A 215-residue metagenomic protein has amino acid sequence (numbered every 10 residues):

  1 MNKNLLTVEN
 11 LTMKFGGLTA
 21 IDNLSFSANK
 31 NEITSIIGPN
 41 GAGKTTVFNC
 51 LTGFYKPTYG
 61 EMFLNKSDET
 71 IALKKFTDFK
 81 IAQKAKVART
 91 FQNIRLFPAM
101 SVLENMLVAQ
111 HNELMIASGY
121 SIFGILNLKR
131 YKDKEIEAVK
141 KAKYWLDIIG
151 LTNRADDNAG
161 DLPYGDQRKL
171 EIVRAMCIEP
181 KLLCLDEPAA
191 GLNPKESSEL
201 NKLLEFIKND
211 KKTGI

Functional and structural regions predicted by a protein language model:
L6-V8, I21: Conserved structural motif at the start of ABC-family nucleotide-binding domains
I37-P39: The feature captures the beta-strand-to-loop junction immediately N-terminal to the Walker
T52: Helix-to-loop junction immediately C-terminal to a conserved catalytic motif
K56, E69-N93, K129-I136: ABC ATPase NBD coupling module
G119-R154, K202-F206: Conserved ABC ATPase "signature" region
E179: Conserved catalytic motifs of ABC-family nucleotide-binding domains
L183-E187: Catalytic Walker B motif of ABC-type/P-loop ATPase nucleotide-binding domains
